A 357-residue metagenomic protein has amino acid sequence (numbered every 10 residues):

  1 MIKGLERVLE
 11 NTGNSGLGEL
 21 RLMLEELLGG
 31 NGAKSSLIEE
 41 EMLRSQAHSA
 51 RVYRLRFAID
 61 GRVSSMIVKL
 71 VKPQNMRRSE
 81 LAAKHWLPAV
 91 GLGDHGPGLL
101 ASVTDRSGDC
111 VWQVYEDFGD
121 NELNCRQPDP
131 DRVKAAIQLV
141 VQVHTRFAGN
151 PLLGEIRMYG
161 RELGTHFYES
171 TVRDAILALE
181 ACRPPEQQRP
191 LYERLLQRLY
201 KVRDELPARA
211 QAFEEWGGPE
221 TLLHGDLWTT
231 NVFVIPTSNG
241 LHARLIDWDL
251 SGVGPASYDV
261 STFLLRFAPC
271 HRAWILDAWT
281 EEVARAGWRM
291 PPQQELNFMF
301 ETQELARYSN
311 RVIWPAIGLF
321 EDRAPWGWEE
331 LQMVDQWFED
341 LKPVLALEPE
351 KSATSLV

Functional and structural regions predicted by a protein language model:
M1-D109, I235-A243, A353-V357: Conserved NTP-binding catalytic cores of kinases and kinase-like/nucleotidyltransferase enzymes across multiple kinase
E26-N31, L152, D174-H224, E350-T354: An alpha-helical support segment within catalytic cores of ATP-dependent transferases
M42-A58, R62, D204-Y258: Active-site acidic catalytic loop and adjacent metal/ATP-binding pocket of ATP-dependent phosphoryl transfer enzymes
A101-A135: Conserved structural core of kinase catalytic domains
V114-Q127, T145, G149, L177-P184 (+1 more regions): A glycine-centered beta->alpha junction motif in the catalytic cores of kinase/phosphotransferase enzymes
R126-R194, E220, Q332: A cross-family kinase active-site recognition segment
M158, W288-E304: All-alpha amphipathic helical-bundle segments outside canonical DNA-binding/catalytic cores that form hydrophobic
V253-W288, E304-W326, M333-L341: Active-site activation/catalytic loop segments of kinase-like enzymes and analogous catalytic loops in related
